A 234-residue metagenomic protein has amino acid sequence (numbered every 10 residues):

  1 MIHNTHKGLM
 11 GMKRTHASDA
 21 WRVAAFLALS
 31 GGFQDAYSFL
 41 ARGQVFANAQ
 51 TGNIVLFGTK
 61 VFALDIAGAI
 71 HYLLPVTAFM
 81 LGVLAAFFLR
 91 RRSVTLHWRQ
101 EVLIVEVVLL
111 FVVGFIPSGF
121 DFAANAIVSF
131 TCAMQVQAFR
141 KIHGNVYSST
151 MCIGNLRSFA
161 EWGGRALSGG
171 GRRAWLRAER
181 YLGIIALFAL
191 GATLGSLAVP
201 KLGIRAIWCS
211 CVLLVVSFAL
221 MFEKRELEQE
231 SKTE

Functional and structural regions predicted by a protein language model:
M1-A20, T233: Short, Lys/Arg-rich, polar N-terminal cytosolic tail immediately upstream of the first transmembrane signal-anchor
A17-N48, G52, Y181: Pair of pore-lining "gating" transmembrane helices in MFS-fold secondary transporters
T51-V55, L64, V128-A189: Substrate-agnostic recognition of the 12-TM MFS/MFS-like secondary transporter fold
V76, M80-L84, I185-T193: Hydrophobic/small/kink-forming positions within alpha-helical transmembrane segments of polytopic membrane proteins
G82-L96, L194, V199: Helix-to-loop junctions at the C-terminal end of transmembrane segments in multipass secondary transporters
L96-E106, N125-I127, S148-C152: Cytoplasmic-side transmembrane-helix entry/capping segments in multi-pass membrane proteins
E101-V108, R205-M221: Symmetry-related core transmembrane helices of the 12-TM Major Facilitator Superfamily/SLC fold
V107-D121, M221-R225: C-terminal ends and interior cores of transmembrane alpha-helices in multi-pass membrane transporters/permeases
